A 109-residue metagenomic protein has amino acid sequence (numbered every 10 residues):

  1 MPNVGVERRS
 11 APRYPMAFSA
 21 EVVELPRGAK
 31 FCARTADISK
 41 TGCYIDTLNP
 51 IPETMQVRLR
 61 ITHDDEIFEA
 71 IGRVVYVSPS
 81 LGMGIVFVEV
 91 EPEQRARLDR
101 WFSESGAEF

Functional and structural regions predicted by a protein language model:
M1-I38, E93-F109: N-terminal helix initiation/capping motif
A11, D46-I51: Short, surface-exposed secondary-structure edge patches
Y14, R27, E53-M55, E66 (+1 more regions): Residue-level preference for beta-strand/loop junctions
S19-E24, T54-I67: Short conserved beta-strand and strand-loop elements enriched in small hydrophobics with frequent Asp/Gly
L25-R27, K40, V77-G82: Short, conserved beta-turn/loop elements at beta-strand boundaries and strand-helix junctions
F31, C43, A70, G82-M83: Short aromatic-glycine-enriched beta-strand elements
T35, G72-V74: Conserved hydrophobic positions within beta-strands
Y44-T47, S80-E89: Short, solvent-exposed secondary-structure boundary/capping segments
